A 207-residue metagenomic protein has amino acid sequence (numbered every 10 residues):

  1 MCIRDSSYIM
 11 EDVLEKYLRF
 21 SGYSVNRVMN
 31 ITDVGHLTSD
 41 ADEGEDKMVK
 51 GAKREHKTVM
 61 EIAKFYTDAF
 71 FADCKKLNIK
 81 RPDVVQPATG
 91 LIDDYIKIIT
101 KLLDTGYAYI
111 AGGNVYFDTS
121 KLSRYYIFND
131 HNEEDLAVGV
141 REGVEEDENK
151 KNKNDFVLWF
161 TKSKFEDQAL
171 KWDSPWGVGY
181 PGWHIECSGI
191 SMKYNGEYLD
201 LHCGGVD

Functional and structural regions predicted by a protein language model:
R4-D207: NTP-dependent nucleotidyl-transfer catalytic core
